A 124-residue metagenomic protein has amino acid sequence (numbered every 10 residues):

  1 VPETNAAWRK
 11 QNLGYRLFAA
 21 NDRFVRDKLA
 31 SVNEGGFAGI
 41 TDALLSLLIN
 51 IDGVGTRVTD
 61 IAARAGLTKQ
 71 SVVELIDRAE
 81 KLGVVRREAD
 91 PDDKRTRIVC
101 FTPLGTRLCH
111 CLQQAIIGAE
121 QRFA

Functional and structural regions predicted by a protein language model:
V1-G39: N-terminal leader segment of winged-helix/HTH proteins
K10, A43, D92-K94: Short, solvent-exposed coil/turn segments
Q11-G14, F18, D22, G66 (+2 more regions): Short amphipathic alpha-helical segments with heptad-repeat character
N12, S46, R122: Active-site phosphate/pyrophosphate-handling residues
A19, R23, N50-G53, G118 (+1 more regions): Alpha-helical structural segments
D27-S71: N-terminal helix-turn-helix DNA-binding core of bacterial DNA-binding proteins
E74: DNA-binding alpha-helical recognition surfaces that contact promoter or target DNA
D77-A124: Charged, amphipathic alpha-helical coiled-coil/dimerization segments
